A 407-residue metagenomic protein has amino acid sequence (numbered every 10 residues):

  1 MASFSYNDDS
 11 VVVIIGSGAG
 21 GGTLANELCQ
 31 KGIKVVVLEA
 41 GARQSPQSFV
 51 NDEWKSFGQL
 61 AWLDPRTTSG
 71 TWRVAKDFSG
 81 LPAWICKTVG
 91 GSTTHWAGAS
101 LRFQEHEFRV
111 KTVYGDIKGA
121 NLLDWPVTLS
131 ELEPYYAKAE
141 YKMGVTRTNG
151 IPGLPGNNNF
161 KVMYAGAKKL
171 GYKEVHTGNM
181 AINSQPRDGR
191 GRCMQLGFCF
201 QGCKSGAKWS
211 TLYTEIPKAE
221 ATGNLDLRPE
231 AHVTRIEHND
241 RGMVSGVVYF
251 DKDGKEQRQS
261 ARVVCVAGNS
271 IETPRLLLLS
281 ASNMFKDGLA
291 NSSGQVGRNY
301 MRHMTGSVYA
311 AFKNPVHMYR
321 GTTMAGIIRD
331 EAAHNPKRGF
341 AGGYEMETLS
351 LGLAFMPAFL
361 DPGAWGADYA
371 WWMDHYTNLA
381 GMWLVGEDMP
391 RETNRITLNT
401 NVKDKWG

Functional and structural regions predicted by a protein language model:
F4-G20: Beta1/beta-strand and adjacent pyrophosphate-binding region of the FAD-binding site in flavoprotein oxidoreductases
N7-D8, T68-W84, K255-Q257, A261 (+1 more regions): Short, hydrophobic/aliphatic alpha-helical segments
G16-G18, G22-E27, V36-L38: Conserved beta-strand->loop/alpha-helix structural units within folded catalytic cores of enzymes with alpha/beta
G22, G242, M373: Aromatic-residue-lined binding/catalytic grooves and analogous aromatic/hydrophobic interfacial grooves in multimeric
E27-Q30, K34, G41-E53, T222 (+3 more regions): Glycine-rich loop(s) and the adjacent beta-strand/alpha-helix scaffold that form part
S56-P152, K313, V385-K405: Redox-cofactor-proximal catalytic regions of oxidoreductases
V74-K76, T112-V233: Conserved redox-cofactor binding core of oxidoreductases
D77-W84, V89-S92, W125-P126, S293-G407: FAD cofactor-binding and catalytic pocket of flavoenzymes
